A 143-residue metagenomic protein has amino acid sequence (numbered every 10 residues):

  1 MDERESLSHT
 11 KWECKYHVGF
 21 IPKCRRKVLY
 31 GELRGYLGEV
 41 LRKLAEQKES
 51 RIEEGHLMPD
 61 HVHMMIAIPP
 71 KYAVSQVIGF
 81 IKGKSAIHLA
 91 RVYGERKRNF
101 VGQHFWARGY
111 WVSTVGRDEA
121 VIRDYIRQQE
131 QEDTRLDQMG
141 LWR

Functional and structural regions predicted by a protein language model:
M1-R143: Basic nucleic-acid-binding interfaces
